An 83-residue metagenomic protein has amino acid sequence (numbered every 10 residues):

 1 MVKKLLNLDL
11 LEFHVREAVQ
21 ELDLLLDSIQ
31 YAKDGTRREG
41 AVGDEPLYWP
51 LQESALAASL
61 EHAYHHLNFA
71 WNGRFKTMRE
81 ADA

Functional and structural regions predicted by a protein language model:
M1-D9: Short, charge/polar-rich alpha-helical segments
D9, F13-R16, Q20-D23, S54-N68: Generic structural signal for well-ordered, non-transmembrane alpha-helical segments in soluble/cytosolic regions
L22-Y48, A70, R74: Secondary-structure edge/capping motif, primarily at the C-terminal ends of alpha-helices and the immediately following
F75-A83: Amphipathic alpha-helical binding modules
